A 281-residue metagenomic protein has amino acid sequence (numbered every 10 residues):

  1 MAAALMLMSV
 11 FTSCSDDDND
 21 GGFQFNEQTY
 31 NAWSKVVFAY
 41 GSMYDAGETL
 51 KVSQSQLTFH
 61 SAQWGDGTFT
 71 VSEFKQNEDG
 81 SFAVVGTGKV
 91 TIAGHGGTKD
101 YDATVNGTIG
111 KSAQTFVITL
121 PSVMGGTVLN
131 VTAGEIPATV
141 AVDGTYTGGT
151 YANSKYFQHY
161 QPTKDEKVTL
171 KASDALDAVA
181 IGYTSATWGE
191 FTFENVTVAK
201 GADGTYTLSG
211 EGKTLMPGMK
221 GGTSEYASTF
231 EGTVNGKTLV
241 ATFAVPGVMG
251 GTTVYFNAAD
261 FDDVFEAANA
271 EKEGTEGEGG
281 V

Functional and structural regions predicted by a protein language model:
M1-M6: Sec-dependent signal peptide hydrophobic core
L7-S34, G125-V142, G250-G274: Bacterial Sec-dependent N-terminal signal peptides
E27-Q56, H95-D102, T147-A178, G218-A227: Short, solvent-exposed loop/hinge segments that bridge or flank secondary-structure elements
G41-G80, H159-A199: N-terminal glycine/threonine-rich, aromatic-flanked beta-hairpin/loop signature
M43-A46, G65-T70, G97-N106, T127-V128 (+4 more regions): Amphipathic hydrophobic-ligand
E48-L50, F69-Q76, T104-K111, A133-I136 (+4 more regions): Extended lipid/amphipathic-ligand handling interfaces
V84-A113, T207-T238: Acidic, glycine-rich flexible loop segments
T115-T127, V240-T252: Short, exposed beta-strand-loop hairpins at the edges of beta-sheets in extracellular/periplasmic proteins
